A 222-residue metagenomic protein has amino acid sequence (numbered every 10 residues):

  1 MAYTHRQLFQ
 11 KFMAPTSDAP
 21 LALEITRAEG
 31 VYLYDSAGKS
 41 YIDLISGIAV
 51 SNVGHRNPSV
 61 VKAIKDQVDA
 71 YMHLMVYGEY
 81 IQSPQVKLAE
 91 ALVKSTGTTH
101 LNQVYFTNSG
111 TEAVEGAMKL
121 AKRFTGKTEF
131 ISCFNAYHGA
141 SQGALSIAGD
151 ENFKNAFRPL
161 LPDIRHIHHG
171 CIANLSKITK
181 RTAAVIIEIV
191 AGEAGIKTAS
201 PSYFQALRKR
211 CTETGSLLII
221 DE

Functional and structural regions predicted by a protein language model:
M1-E29, P84-Q85: Active-site-adjacent loop/helix segments that line or gate small-molecule/cofactor pockets in enzymes
A22-L44: Active-site and channel-lining beta-strand-loop segments that bind or position nucleotide-derived/phosphorylated
K39, A184, L217-L218: Hydrophobic "anchor" residues on beta-strands that sit immediately upstream of conserved functional sites
S40-K127, I131: Glycine-rich loop-to-alpha-helix module at the N-terminal edge of alpha/beta enzyme cores
I42, I187, I220-E222: Active-site flanking residues adjacent to catalytic metal/cofactor-binding acidic residues
S51-N52, I81, A173-N174, G192-K197: Short, small-residue-enriched loops and turns at beta-alpha junctions that line or gate enzyme active sites
E90-I187, A191-E193, Q205: PLP-dependent aspartate aminotransferase-fold enzymes
K197-E222: Catalytic PLP-binding core of fold-type I/II PLP enzymes
